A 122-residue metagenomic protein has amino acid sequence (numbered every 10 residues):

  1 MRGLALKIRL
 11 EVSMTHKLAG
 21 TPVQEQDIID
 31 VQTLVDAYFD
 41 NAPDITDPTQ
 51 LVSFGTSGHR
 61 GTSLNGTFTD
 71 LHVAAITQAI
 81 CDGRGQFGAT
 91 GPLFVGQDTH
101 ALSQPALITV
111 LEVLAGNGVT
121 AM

Functional and structural regions predicted by a protein language model:
R2-S13: Short, Lys/Arg-enriched N-terminal segments with co-localized hydrophobic residues within the first ~10-30 amino acids
T15-G116: An N-terminal, well-structured beta->alpha segment
